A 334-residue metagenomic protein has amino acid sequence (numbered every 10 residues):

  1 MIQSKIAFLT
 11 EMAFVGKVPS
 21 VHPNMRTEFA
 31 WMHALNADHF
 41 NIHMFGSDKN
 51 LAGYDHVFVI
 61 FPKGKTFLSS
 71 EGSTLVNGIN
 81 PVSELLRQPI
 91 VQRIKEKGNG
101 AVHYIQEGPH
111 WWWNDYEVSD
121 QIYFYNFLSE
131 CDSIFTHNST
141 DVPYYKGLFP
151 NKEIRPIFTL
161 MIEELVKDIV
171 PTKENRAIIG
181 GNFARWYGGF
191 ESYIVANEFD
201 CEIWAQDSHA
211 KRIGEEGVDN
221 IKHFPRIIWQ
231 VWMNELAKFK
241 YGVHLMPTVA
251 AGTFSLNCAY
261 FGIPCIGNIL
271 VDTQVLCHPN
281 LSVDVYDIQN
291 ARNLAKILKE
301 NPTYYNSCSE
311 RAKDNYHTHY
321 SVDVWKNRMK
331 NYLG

Functional and structural regions predicted by a protein language model:
A7, D38-D132, S139-Y145: Extended catalytic core of nucleotide-activated donor transferases of GT-like folds
K17-T27, A34, I162-G217, H223-W229: Conserved catalytic-core segment of nucleotide-activated headgroup transferases in glycan assembly
D132-K146, P150-K167: Donor nucleotide-sugar binding/catalytic pocket of nucleotide-sugar-dependent glycosyltransferases
I228-K240, Y260: Short acidic alpha-helix that forms the nucleotide-activated donor recognition element in Leloir-type transferases
M233, S255-F261, Q274: Short alpha-helical segment that forms part of, or immediately flanks, the ligand-binding pocket in carbohydrate-active
A237-A250, I263: Acidic donor-binding loop of glycosyltransferase active sites
T273-K296: Change "using UDP/GDP/dTDP sugars" to "using nucleotide sugars
P302-L333: A charged, aromatic-enriched C-terminal amphipathic alpha-helix characteristic of glycosyltransferases across folds
